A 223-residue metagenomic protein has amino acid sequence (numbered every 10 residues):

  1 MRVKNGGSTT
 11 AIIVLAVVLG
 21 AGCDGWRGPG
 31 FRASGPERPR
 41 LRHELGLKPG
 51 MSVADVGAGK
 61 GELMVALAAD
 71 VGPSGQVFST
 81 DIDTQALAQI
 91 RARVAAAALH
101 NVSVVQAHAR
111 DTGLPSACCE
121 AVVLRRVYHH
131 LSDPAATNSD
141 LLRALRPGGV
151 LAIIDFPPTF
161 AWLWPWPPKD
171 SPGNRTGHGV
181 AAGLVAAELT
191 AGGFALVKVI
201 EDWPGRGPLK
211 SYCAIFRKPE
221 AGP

Functional and structural regions predicted by a protein language model:
R32-M51: Conserved alpha-helix/loop element of class I SAM-dependent methyltransferases that forms part of the SAM/SAH-binding
A54-T112: Class I SAM-dependent methyltransferase SAM/SAH-binding core
A68-A69, A135-V150: A short glycine-rich, Lys/Arg-flanked "PGG" loop and its adjoining helix->strand segment in the class I
R110-V122: A short acidic, Gly/Pro-enriched loop at the edge of an enzyme's catalytic core that lines a small-molecule cofactor
E120-A135: A short SAM/SAH-binding and catalytic strip from SAM-dependent methyltransferases
V150-L184: Conserved class I S-adenosyl-L-methionine
H178-G193, V199: Short alpha-helix
K198-P223: Core SAM-dependent methyltransferase catalytic element
